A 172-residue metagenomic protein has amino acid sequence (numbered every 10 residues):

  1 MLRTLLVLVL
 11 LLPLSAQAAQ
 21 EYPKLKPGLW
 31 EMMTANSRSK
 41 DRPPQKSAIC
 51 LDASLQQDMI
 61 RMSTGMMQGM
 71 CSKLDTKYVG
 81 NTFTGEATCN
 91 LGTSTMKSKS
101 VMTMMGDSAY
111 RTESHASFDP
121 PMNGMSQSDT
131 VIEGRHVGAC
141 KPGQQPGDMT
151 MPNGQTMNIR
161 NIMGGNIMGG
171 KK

Functional and structural regions predicted by a protein language model:
M1-T4: Positively charged n-region of N-terminal signal peptides that target proteins for export
V9-A18: Hydrophobic h-region of N-terminal signal peptides that target proteins for export in Gram-negative bacteria
A19-K172: Subset-of-secretome marker
